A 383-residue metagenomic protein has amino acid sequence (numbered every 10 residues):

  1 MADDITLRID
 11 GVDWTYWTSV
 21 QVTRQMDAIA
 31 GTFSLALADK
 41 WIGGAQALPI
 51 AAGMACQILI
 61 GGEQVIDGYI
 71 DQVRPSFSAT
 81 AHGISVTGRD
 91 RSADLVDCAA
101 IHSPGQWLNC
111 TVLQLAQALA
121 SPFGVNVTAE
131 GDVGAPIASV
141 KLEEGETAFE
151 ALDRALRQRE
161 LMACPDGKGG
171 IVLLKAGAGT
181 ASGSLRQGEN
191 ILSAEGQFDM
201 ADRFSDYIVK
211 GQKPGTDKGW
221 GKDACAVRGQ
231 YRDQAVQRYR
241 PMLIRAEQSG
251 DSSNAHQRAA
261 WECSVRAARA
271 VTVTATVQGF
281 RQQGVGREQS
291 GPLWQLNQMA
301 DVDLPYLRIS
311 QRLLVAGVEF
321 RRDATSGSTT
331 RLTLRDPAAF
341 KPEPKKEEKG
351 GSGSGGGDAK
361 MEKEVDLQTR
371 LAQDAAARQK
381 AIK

Functional and structural regions predicted by a protein language model:
M1-A100, E160, A181, R186-L192: Assembly/oligomerization scaffold segments
M1-I9, K40-P75, L108-P122, Q289-R312 (+1 more regions): Short, acidic/charged, Gly/Pro-enriched secondary-structure junctions
I5-L7, L35, C56-I58, I70 (+6 more regions): Hydrophobic beta-strand residues in large extracellular and virion-surface proteins
G11, F33-L35, G88, A100-T128 (+4 more regions): Amphipathic, non-transmembrane alpha-helical segments in extracytoplasmic/periplasmic proteins
V20-P49, L192-K383: An acidic/polar, Gly/Ser/Thr-rich interaction patch typically located in mid-to-C-terminal regions of proteins
I60, D166, D323: Acidic surface patches and DE-rich sequence motifs
Q72-R74, A81-S85, D90-L95, A129-R203 (+1 more regions): Short beta-strand-centered interaction patches in the first periplasmic/extracellular domains of large envelope
A99, G169, W220-G221: A small/polar active-site loop signature that marks catalytic segments
